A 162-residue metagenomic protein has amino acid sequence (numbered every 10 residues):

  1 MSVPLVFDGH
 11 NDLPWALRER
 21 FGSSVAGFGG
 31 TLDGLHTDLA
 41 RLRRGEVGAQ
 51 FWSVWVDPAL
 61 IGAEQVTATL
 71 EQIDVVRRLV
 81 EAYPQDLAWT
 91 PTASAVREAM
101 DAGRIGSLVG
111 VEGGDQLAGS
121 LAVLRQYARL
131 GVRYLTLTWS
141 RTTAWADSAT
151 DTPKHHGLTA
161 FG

Functional and structural regions predicted by a protein language model:
M1-G157: N-terminal hydrophobic targeting/anchoring segments and the immediately downstream early-domain regions of hydrolases
A160-G162: Short, intrinsically disordered, charge-balanced linker/junction segments flanking boundaries in proteins
